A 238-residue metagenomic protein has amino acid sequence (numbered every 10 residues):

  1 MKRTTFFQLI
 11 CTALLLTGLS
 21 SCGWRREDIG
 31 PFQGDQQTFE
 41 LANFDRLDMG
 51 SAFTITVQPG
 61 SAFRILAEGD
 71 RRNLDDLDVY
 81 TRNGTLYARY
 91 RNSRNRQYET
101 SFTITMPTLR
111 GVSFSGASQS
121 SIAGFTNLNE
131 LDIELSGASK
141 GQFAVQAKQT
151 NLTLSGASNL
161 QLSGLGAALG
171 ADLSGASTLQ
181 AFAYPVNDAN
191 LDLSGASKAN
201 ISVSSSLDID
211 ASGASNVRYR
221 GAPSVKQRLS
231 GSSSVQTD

Functional and structural regions predicted by a protein language model:
K2-T12, S20-L74, T85-T105, S121 (+1 more regions): Short acidic/polar N-terminal linker immediately downstream of export determinants
D45-V57, F102-I104, L109-D238: Extended, compositionally simple hydrophobic/Ser/Thr-rich segments that build repetitive fibrous architectures
R82: Short, ordered coil/turn segments that flank beta-strands lining enzyme active or ligand-binding pockets
